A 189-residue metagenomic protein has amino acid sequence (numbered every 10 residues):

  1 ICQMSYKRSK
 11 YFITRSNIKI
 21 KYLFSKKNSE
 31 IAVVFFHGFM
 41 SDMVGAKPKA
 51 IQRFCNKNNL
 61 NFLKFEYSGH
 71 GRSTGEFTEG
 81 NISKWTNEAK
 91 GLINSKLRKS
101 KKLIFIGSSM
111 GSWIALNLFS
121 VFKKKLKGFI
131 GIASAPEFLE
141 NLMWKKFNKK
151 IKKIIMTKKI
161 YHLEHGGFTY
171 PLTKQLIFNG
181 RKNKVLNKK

Functional and structural regions predicted by a protein language model:
M4-K27: N-terminal cap/lid segment of alpha/beta-hydrolase-fold proteins
E30-G38: Short beta-strand element of the alpha/beta-hydrolase
M40-A46: Short substrate-entry loop that stabilizes the transition state in hydrolases
P48, Q52-T74: Conserved alpha/beta-hydrolase
G71-L97: Catalytic nucleophile-loop/oxyanion-hole region of alpha/beta-hydrolase and closely related hydrolase-like folds
F105-G107, I132: Short beta-strand immediately N-terminal to the catalytic nucleophile in serine-hydrolase-like folds
G107-A115: Gly/Ala-rich beta-loop-alpha elbow adjacent to hydrolase catalytic centers
W113, K125-K189: The alpha/beta-hydrolase serine catalytic core
